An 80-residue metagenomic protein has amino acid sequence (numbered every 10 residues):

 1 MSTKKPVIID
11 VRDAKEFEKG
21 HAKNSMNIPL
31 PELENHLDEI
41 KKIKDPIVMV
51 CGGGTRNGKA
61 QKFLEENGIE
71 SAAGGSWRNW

Functional and structural regions predicted by a protein language model:
S2-V7, A14-P46, T55-W80: Rhodanese-like catalytic fold shared by cysteine-dependent sulfurtransferases and DSP/PTP-type phosphatases
M49-V50: Short, surface-exposed ligand- or partner-binding patches at beta-edge/loop junctions that are enriched in aromatics
